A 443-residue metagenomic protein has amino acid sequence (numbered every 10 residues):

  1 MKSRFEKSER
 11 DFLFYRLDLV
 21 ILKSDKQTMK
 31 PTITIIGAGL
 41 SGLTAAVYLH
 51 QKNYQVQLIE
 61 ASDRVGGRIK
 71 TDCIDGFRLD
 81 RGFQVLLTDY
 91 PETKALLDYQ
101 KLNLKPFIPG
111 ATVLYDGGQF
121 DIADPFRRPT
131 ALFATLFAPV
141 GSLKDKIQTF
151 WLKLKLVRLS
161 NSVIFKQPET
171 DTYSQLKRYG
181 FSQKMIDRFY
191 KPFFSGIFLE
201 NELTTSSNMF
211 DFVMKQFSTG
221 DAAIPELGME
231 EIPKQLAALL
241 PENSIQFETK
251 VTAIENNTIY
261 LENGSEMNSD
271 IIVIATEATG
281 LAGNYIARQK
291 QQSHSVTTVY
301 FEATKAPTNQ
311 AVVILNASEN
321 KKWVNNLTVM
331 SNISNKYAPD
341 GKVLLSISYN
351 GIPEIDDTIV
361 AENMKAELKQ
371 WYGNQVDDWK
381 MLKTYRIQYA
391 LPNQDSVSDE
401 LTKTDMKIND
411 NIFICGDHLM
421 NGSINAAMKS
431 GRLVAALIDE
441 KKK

Functional and structural regions predicted by a protein language model:
K2-R16: Positively charged N-terminal leader segments that act as targeting/secretion signals
P31-L58: N-terminal Rossmann-like FAD-binding beta1-loop-alpha1 element of flavoenzymes
H50-I74: Glycine-rich FAD pyrophosphate-binding loop
T71, K94-Y115, S182-R188, S293 (+3 more regions): A short alpha-helix-loop-beta-strand transition element characteristic of N-terminal alpha/beta dinucleotide-binding
D75-F165, T172: Dinucleotide-binding Rossmann-like beta1-alpha1 core, especially the glycine-rich loop that anchors the ADP
W151-N257: Active-site/ligand-binding neighborhood in enzyme catalytic cores
T252-T358, E362, Q370-W371: Mid-domain catalytic core of redox enzymes that form a hydrophobic substrate pocket/lid adjacent to a catalytic redox
K336-K443: Conserved flavin/dinucleotide-binding core of flavoenzymes
